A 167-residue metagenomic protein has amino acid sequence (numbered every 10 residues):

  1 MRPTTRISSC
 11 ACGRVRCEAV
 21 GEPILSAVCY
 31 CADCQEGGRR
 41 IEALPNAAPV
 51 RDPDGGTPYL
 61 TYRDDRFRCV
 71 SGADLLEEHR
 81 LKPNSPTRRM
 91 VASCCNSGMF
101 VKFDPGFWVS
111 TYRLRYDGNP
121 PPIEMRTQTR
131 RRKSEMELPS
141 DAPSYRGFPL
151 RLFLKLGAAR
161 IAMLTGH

Functional and structural regions predicted by a protein language model:
M1-S9, V15-H167: A short Gly-Trp-Pro
